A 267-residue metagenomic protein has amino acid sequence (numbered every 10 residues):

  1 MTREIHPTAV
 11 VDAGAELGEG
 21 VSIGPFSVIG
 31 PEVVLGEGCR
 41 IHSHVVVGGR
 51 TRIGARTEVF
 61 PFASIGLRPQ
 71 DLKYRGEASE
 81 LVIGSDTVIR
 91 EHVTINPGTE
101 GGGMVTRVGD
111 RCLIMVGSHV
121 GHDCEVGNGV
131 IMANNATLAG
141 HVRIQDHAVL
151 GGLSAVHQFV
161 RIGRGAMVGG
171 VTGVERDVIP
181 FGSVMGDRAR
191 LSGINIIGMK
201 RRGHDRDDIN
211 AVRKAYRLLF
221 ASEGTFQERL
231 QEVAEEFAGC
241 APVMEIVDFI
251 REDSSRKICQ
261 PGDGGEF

Functional and structural regions predicted by a protein language model:
M1-T8, A13-G14, E19-G20, R56 (+6 more regions): Terminal amphipathic alpha-helical/low-complexity segments used for targeting or macromolecular assembly
R3-R190: Structural signal for interior beta-strand "rungs" in well-ordered beta-sheet cores of soluble enzyme domains
